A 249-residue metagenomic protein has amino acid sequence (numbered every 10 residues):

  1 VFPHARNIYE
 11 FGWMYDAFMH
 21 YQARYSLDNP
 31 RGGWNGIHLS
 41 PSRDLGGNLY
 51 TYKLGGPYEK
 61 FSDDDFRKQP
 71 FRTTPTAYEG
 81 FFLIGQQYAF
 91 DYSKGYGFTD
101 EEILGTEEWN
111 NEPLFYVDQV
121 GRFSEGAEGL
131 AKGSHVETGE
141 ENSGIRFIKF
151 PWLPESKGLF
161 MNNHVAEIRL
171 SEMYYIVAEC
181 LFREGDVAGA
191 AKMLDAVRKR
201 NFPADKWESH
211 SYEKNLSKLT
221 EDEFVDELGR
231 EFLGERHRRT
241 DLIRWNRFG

Functional and structural regions predicted by a protein language model:
V1, D65, H164-R200, E221-E231 (+2 more regions): Extended, hydrophobic/aromatic-rich amphipathic alpha-helical segments that build helical scaffolds
V1-L170, G249: Elongated scaffold/linker segments in the mid-to-C-terminal portions of large proteins
I8-F11, D205, G234: Substrate-binding/catalytic groove segments of enzymes that remodel or degrade extracellular structural polymers
E140-S143, E213, R238: Surface-exposed loop/interface segments of Gram-negative outer-membrane beta-barrel transport/assembly proteins
A204-N215: Cytochrome P450 fold signature focused on the C-terminal beta-domain
D241-R244: Acidic, mature catalytic/reactive cores of soluble proteins
